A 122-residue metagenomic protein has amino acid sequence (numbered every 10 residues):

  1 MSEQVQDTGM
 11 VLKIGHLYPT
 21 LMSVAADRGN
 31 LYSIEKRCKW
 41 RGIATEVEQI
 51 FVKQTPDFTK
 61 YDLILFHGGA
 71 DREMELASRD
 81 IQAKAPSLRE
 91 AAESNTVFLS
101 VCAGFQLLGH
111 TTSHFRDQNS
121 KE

Functional and structural regions predicted by a protein language model:
M1-E93: N-terminal beta1-alpha1 cap of cysteine-dependent amidohydrolase-like domains
D71-E122: Cysteine-nucleophile active-site neighborhood
